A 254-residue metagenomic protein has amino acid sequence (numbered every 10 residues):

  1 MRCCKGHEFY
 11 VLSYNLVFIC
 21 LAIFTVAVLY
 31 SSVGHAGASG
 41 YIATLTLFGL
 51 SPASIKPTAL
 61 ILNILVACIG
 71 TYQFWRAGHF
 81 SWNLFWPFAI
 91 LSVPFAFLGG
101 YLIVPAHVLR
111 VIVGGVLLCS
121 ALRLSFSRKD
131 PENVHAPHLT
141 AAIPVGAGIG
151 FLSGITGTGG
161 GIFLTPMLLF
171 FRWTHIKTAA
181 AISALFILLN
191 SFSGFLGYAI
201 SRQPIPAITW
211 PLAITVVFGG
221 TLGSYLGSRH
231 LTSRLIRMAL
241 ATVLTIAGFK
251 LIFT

Functional and structural regions predicted by a protein language model:
M1-S31, A36, G40-F48, P52 (+4 more regions): Juxtamembrane transmembrane-helix boundary motif
I23, K56, A180-I182, F186-L189 (+2 more regions): General detector of folded, globular domains
G40, L62, T156, L189-S193 (+1 more regions): Residue-level micro-sites within transmembrane alpha helices that shape and flank functional polar/acidic positions
L50-I61, N83-L84, W173-A184: Membrane-interface alpha-helices at helix entry/exit sites of multi-pass transporters
T58-Q73: Transmembrane alpha-helices of multi-pass small-molecule transport proteins
A59-N63, S183-I187, T209-A213: Short hydrophobic/aromatic, small-residue-rich stretches within specific transmembrane helices of secondary active
I143-G197: Structural signal for alpha-helical transmembrane segments and their flanking helix-loop junctions in multi-pass
